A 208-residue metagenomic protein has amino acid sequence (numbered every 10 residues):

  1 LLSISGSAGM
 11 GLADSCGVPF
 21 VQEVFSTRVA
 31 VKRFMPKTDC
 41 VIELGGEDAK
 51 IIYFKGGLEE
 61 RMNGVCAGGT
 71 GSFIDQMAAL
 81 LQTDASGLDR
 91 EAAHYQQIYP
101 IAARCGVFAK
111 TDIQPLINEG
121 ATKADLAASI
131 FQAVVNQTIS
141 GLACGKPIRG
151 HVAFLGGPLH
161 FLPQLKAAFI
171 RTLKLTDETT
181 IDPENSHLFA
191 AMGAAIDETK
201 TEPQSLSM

Functional and structural regions predicted by a protein language model:
L1-V24, Y53-R61: Short beta-strand-loop/turn "lid" adjacent to the catalytic site in phosphate-handling enzymes
G6-S7, E43-D48, A67-T70, G157-L159: A short acidic Gly-Thr/Ser loop motif
S7-G9, A143-T172, P183-H187: Glycine-rich phosphate-binding loops at beta-strand->alpha-helix junctions
F20-V24, I170-M192: Conserved phosphate-binding/catalytic loops in two-lobed NTP-binding clefts
T38-K55: Gly/Thr-rich phosphate-binding beta-strand-loop-beta motif of the actin/hexokinase/Hsp70
G56-Q97, C105, I196-K200: Glycine-rich phosphate-binding loop plus the immediately following alpha-helix
I74-D75, D182-M208: Glycine-rich phosphate-binding/hydrolytic loop that grips phosphoryl groups
A109-L142, H187: Adenine-nucleotide phosphate-binding core of ATP-dependent small-molecule kinases
